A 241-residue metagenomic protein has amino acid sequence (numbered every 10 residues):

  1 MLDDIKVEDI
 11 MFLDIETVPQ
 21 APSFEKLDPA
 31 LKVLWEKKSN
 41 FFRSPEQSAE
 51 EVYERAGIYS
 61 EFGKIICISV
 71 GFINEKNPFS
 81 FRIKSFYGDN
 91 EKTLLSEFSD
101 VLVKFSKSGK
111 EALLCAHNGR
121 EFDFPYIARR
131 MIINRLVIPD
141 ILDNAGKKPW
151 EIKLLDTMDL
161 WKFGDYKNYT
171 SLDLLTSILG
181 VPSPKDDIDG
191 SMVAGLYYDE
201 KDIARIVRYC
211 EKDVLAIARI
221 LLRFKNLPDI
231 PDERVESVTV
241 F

Functional and structural regions predicted by a protein language model:
M1-D100, K104: Conserved RNase H-like, two-metal-ion catalytic cores of nucleic-acid enzymes
D3-E8, G63-C67, G71-D89, S106-R208 (+1 more regions): Metal-dependent phosphoesterase core characteristic of DEDDh/y 3'-5' exonuclease domains
E236-F241: Acidic catalytic cores of enzymes that act on phosphate-bearing nucleotides/polynucleotides
